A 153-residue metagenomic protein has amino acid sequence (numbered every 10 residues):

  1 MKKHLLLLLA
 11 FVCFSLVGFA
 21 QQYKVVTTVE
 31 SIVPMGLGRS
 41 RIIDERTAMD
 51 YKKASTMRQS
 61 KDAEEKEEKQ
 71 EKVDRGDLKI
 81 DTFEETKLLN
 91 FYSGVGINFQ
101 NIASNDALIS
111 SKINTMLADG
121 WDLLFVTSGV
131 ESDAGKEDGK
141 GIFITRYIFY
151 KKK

Functional and structural regions predicted by a protein language model:
M1-F14: Sec-dependent N-terminal signal peptides
H4, G18-K153: Terminus-proximal functional modules
